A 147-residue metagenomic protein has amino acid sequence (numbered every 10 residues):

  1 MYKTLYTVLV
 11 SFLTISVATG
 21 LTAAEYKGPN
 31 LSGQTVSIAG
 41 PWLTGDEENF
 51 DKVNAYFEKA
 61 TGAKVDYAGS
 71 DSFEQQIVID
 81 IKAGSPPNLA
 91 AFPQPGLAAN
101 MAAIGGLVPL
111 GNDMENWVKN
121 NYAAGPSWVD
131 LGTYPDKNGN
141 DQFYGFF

Functional and structural regions predicted by a protein language model:
M1-V36, K59: Short, low-complexity disordered leader/linker segments with a strong preference for bacterial N-terminal type II
A24-N30, L97-F147: Hinge/lid segment of periplasmic solute-binding proteins
Y26, L43-K64: Short, polar/charged alpha-helical segment
L31-Q34, G45-E48, F73, D113: Mature, Sec-exported extracytoplasmic domains of Gram-positive
S32-L43, A63-A68, L89, Y144: Short, well-ordered beta-strand elements
G69-Q76: Short helix-initiation/N-cap motifs at beta->coil->alpha
I81-F92, G106-V108: Alpha-to-beta junction loops
